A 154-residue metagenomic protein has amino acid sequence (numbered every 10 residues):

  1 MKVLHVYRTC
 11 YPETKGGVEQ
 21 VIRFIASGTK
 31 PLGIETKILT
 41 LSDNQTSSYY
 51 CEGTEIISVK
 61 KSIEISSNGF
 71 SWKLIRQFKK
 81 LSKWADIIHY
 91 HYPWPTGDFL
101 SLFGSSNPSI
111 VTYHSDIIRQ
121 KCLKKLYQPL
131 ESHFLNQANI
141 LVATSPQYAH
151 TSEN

Functional and structural regions predicted by a protein language model:
M1-N44, Y50-E52, S132, N136-I140: N-terminal subdomain of nucleotide-sugar transferases
T14-V18, N68-F70, K121-K125: Short, solvent-exposed loop/turn segments at secondary-structure boundaries
C51-K79, L123: A short, charged, and often flexible helix/loop element on the N-terminal side of the glycosyltransferase catalytic
Y90-G97: Short His-centered aromatic/hydrophobic patch
S106-P108, D116-Q137, H150: Nucleotide-sugar donor phosphate/pyrophosphate-binding loop at the beta->alpha transition of glycosyltransferases
N136-N154: A short, active-site helix/loop in glycosyltransferases that binds the activated sugar's phosphate group
